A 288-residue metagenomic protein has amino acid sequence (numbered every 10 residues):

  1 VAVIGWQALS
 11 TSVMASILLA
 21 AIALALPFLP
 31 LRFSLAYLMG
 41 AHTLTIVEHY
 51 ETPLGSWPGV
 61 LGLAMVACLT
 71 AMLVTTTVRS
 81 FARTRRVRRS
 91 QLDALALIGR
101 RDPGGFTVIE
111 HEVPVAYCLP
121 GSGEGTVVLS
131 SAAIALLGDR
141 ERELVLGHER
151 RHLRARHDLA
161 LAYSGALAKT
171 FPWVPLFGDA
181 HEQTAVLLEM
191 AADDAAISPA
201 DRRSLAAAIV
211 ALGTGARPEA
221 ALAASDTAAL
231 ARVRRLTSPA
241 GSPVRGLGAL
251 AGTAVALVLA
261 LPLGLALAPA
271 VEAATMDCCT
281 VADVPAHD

Functional and structural regions predicted by a protein language model:
V1-A15, T52-L63, P239-A256: N-terminal export and membrane-targeting signals
A15-P30, L44-R89: Transmembrane alpha-helices and immediately adjacent membrane-cytoplasm interface residues in multi-pass integral
P30-E51, T275-D288: Membrane-interfacial helical/loop segments at transmembrane boundaries in membrane proteins
V66-L146, R150, A155: Peri-catalytic and regulatory segments of divalent metal-dependent proteins
V66-R86, D93, S204, A211-D288: Cytosolic-facing loops and C-terminal tails of multi-pass membrane proteins
R150-L167: Catalytic Zn2+-binding segment of zinc metalloproteases
Y163-S164, D201-V210: Acidic/histidine metal-binding catalytic segments
V186-D201: An active-site-proximal "capping" alpha-helix that borders the catalytic cofactor pocket
